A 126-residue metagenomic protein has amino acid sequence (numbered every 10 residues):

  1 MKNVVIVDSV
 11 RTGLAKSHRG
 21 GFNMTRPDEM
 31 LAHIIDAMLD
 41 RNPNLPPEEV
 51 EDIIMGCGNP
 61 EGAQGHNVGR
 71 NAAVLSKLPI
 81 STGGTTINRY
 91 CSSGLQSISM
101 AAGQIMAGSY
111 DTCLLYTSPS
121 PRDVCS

Functional and structural regions predicted by a protein language model:
M1-P27: Condensing-enzyme catalytic core mediating Claisen C-C bond formation in acyl metabolism
V10-T12, L31, I35, I53 (+2 more regions): Glycine-rich phosphate-binding segment of PLP-dependent enzymes
S17-M38, D52: N-terminal beta1-alpha1-beta2 module of alpha/beta enzyme domains
T25, C57-Y110: Conserved catalytic cysteine-centered active-site region of acyl-thioester-dependent Claisen-condensing enzymes
M38-E49: Phosphate/pyrophosphate-binding loops at sites that engage ATP/ADP/AMP, CoA/4′-phosphopantetheine, polyphosphate
P47-C57: Short secondary-structure junction/hinge motifs that connect adjacent elements
Y116-S126: Single conserved hydrophobic/aromatic residue that forms the stacking wall/gate of nucleotide- or nucleobase-binding
